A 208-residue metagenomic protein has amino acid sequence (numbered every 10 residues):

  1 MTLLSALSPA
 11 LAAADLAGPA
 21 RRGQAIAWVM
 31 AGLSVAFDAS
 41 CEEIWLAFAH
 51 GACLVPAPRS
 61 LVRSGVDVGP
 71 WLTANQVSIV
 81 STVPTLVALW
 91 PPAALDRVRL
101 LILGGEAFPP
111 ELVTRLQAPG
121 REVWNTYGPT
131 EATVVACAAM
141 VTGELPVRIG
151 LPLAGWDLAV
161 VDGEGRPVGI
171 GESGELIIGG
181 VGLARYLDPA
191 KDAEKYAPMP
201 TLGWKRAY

Functional and structural regions predicted by a protein language model:
L3, V87, V113, L183-A184 (+1 more regions): A generic structural signal for short hydrophobic patches within well-formed alpha-helices
L3-W28, D38-S78, A139: Conserved AMP-binding/adenylation subdomain of ANL enzymes
G23-A25, A31, C41, A94-R97 (+2 more regions): His-Asp-centered acyl/peptidyl-transfer active-site segments
L33-F37, S60, T130, G180: Conserved AMP-binding
I44, A49-L54, S78-S81, V87-R148 (+1 more regions): Gly/Ser/Thr-rich phosphate-binding loop
E122-N125, M140-Y208: AMP-dependent adenylate-forming
